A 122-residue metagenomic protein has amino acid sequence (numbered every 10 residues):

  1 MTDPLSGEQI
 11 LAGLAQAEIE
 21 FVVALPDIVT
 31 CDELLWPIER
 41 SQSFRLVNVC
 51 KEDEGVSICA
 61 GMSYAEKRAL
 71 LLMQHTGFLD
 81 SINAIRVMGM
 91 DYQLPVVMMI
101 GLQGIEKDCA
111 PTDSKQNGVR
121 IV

Functional and structural regions predicted by a protein language model:
M1-V122: Thiamine diphosphate
